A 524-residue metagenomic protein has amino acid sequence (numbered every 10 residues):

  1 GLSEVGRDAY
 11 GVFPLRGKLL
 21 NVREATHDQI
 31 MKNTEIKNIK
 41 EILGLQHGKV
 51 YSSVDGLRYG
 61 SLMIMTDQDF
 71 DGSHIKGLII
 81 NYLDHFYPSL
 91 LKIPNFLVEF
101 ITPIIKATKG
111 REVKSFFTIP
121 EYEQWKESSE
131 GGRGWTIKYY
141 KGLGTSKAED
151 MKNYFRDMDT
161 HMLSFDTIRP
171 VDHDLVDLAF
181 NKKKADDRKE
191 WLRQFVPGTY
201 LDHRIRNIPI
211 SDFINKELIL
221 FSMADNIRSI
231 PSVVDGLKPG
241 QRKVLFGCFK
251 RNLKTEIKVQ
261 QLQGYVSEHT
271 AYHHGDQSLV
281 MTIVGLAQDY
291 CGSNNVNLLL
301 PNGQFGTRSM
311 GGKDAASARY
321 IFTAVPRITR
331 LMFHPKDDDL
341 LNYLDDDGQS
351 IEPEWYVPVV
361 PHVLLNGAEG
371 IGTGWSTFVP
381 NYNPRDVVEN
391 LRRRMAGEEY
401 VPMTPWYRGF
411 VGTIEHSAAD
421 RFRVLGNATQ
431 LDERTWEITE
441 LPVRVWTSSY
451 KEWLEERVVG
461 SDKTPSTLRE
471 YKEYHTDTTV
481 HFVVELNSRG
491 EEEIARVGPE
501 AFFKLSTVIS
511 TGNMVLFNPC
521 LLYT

Functional and structural regions predicted by a protein language model:
G1-L522: Conserved phosphate-chemistry cores used by DNA topoisomerases
